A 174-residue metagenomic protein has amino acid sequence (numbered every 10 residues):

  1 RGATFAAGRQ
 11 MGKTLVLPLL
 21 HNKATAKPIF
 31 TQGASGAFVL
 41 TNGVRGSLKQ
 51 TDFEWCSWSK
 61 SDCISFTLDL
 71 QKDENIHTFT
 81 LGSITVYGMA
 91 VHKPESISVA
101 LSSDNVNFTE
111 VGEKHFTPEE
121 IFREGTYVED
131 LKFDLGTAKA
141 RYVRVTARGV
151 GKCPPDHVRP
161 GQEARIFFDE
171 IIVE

Functional and structural regions predicted by a protein language model:
R1-V39, K49, W55: Short, compositionally stereotyped local motifs that mark structural "simplifiers"
L17, K27, G46, K93 (+2 more regions): Intrinsic-disorder/low-complexity coil detector
L48-G112, Y127-E174: Aromatic, loop-rich ligand-recognition surfaces of beta-strand-rich domains
E110-I121: Solvent-exposed serine/threonine-rich low-complexity stretches and specific carbohydrate-binding patches
F122-T126: Short glycine-/Asp-/Thr-/Trp-enriched loop segments that recur within the blades of beta-propeller repeat domains
